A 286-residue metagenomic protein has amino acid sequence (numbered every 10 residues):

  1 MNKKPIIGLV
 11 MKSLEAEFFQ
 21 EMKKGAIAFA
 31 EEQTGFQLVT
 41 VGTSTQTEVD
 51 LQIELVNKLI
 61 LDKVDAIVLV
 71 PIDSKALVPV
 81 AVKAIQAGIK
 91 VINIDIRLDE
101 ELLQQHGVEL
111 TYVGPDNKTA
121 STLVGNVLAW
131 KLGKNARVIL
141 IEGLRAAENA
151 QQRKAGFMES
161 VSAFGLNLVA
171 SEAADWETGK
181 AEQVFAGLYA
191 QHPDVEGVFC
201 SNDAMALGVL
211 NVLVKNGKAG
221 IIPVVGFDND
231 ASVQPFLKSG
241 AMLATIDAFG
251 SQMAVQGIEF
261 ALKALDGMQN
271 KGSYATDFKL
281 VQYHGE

Functional and structural regions predicted by a protein language model:
N2, Q52, T111-V138, K180-A181 (+2 more regions): Hydrophobic alpha-helical segments within soluble ligand-binding/sensing domains
N2-P5, I141, R145, N149 (+3 more regions): Hinge/cleft segment of the Venus flytrap/periplasmic-binding protein
I6-G25, F29, Q33, V39-I53 (+5 more regions): Extracytoplasmic "Venus flytrap"
F18-E32, F36, A120-V124, E148-L166 (+4 more regions): Short, solvent-exposed amphipathic alpha-helices that sit in or adjacent to ligand/effector-binding or catalytic
E32-T45, R137-L140, S160-G179: Short beta-strand elements in bilobed, periplasmic/extracellular small-molecule ligand-binding domains
Q46, D50-E100, D203-A206: Beta-alpha junction/loop-to-helix N-cap segments that form part of ligand/metal-binding clefts
A66-Q86, F157, V169-A170, A174-P235: Hydrophobic alpha-helical
S74-T119, W130, D230-K238, M242-L243: Flexible loop/hinge segments that line or gate small-molecule binding clefts
